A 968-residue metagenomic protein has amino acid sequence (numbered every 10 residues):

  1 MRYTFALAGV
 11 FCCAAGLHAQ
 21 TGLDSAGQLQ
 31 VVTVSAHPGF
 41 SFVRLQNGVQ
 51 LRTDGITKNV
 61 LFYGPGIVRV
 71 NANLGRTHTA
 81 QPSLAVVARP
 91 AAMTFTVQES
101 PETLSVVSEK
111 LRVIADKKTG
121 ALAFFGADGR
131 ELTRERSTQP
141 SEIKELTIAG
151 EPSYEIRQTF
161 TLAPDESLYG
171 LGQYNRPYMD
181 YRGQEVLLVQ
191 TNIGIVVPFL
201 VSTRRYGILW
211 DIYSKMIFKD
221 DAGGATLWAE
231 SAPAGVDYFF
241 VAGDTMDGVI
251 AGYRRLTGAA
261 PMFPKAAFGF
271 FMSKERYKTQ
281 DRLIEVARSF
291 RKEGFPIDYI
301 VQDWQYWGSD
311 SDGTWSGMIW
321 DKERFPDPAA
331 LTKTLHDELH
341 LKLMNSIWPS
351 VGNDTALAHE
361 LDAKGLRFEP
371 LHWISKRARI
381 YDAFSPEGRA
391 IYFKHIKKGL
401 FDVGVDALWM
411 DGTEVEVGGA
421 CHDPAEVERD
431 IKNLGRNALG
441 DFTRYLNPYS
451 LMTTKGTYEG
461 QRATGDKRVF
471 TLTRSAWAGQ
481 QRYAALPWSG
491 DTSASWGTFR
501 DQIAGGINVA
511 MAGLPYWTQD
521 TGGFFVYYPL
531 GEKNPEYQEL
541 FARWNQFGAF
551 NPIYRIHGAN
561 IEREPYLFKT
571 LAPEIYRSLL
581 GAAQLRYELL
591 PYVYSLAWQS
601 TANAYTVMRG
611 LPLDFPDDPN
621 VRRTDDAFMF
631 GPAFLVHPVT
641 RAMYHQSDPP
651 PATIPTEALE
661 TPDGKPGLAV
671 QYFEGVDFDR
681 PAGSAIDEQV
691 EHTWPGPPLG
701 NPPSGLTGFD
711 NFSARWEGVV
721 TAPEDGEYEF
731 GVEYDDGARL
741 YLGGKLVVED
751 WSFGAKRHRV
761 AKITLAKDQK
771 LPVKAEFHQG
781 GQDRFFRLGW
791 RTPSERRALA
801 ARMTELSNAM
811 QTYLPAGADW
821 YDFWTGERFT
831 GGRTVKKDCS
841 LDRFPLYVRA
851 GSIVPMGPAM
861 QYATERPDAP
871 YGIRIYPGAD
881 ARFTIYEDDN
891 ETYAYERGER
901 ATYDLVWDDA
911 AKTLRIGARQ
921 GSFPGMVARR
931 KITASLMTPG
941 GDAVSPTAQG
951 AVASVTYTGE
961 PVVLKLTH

Functional and structural regions predicted by a protein language model:
A6-A14: Bacterial N-terminal signal peptides
L17-A19: Boundary at the C-terminal end of the N-terminal hydrophobic targeting segment
T21-F42, Q46, L61-L104, E142-E145 (+3 more regions): A low-complexity, Ser/Thr/Gly/Pro-enriched, surface-exposed linker/loop concept that marks segments flanking
T21-T33, R130-P650, A801-R843, R849: Catalytic-domain carbohydrate-binding cleft regions of carbohydrate-active enzymes
V60, V70, V106, K110 (+2 more regions): Short, well-ordered beta-strand segments enriched in hydrophobic/aromatic residues
A80-F95, L366-L371, W694-L706, L742-K762 (+2 more regions): Solvent-exposed beta-strand/loop surfaces of large extracellular or lumenal domains
P649-E729, E733-E805: Extracellular/secretory pathway-exposed regions associated with glycan biology
R843-V952, T958-P961: Accessory, solvent-exposed terminal regions and/or long lumenal/extracellular loops of proteins
